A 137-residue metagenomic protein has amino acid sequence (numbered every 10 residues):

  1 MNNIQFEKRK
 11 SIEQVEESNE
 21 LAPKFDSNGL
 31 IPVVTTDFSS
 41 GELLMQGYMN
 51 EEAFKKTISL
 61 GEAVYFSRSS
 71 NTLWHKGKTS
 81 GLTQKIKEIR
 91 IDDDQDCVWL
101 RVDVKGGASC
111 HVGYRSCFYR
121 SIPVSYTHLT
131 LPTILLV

Functional and structural regions predicted by a protein language model:
I4-N28: Short, basic/aromatic recognition patches
L21-N50: Short beta-strand segments
F38-S40, E51-F54, Q95-D96, K105-G107: Short, charged/polar surface micro-motifs in flexible loops or helix N-caps
E51-Y65: A short, polar/charged loop-to-alpha-helix boundary motif
F54-I58, S121-Y126: Short, surface-exposed linear segments at secondary-structure transitions and domain or protein termini
A63-P123: Short, structured beta-strand-loop surface elements
T127-T133: Conserved small/polar residues in nucleotide/adenosyl-binding loops
